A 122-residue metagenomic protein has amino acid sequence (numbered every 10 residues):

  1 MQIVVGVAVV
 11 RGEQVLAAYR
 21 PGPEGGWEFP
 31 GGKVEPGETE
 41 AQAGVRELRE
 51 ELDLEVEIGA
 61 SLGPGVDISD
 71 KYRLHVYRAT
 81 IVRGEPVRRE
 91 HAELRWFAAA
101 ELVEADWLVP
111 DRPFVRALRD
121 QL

Functional and structural regions predicted by a protein language model:
M1-V15, K33: Conserved N-terminal beta-strand and adjoining loop/helix that marks the start of the Nudix/MutT-like hydrolase domain
I3, V56, G65-A100, D111 (+1 more regions): Active-site-adjacent beta-strand/loop module that shapes the phosphate/pyrophosphate-binding cleft
G12, S61-V66: Residue-level recognition of beta-strand microenvironments
G12-Q14, G22-P23, D70: Short strand-connecting beta-turns/loops that link adjacent beta-strands
G22-G26, W96: A conserved beta-turn-beta hairpin within the catalytic core of GNAT-like acetyltransferases that forms part
F29-S61, A98: The catalytic Nudix box helix
